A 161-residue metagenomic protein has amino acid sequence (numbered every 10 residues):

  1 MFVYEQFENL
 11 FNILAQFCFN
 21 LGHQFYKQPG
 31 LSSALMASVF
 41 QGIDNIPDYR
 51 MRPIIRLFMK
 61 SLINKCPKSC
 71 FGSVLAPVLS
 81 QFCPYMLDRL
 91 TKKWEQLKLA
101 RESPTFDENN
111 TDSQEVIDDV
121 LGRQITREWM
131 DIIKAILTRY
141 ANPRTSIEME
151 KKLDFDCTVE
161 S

Functional and structural regions predicted by a protein language model:
M1-S161: Karyopherin-beta/Importin-beta family HEAT-repeat alpha-solenoid scaffold
